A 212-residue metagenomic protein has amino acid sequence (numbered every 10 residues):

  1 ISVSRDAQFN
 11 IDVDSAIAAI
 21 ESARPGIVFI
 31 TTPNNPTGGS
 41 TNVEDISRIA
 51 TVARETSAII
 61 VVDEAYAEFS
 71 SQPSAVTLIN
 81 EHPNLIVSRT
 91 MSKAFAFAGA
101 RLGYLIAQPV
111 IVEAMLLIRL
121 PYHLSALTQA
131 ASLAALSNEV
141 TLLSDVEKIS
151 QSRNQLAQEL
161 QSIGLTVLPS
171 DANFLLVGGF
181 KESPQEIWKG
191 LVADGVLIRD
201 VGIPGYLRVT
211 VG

Functional and structural regions predicted by a protein language model:
S2-V3, I27-N34, I60-E64, P169-D171 (+1 more regions): Short beta-strands and strand-loop turn motifs
V3-F9, S92, I203-P204: Short, acidic/turn-prone active-site loops that include or flank metal/cofactor- and phosphate-binding residues
N10-A23, P36-I60, E64-A94: Active-site pre-lysine segment of PLP-dependent enzymes
T41, S70, A107, S137 (+1 more regions): A conserved hydrophobic position in a structured secondary element of the catalytic/binding core that shapes
N84-Q161, L165-L168: PLP-dependent aminotransferase class I/II
A100, D171-N173, G205-L207: Short amphipathic alpha-helical segments
S150, Q158-D194, V211: Conserved PLP-binding catalytic core of the aspartate aminotransferase-like
